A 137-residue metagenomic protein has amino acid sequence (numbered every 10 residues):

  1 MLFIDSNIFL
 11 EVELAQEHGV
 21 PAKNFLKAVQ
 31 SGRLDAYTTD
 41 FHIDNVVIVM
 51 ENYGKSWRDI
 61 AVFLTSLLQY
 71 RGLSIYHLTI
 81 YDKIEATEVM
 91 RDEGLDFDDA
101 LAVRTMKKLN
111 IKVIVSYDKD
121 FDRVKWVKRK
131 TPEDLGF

Functional and structural regions predicted by a protein language model:
M1, K108-F137: Acidic, PIN/NYN-like endoribonuclease modules and their adjacent C-terminal/linker elements
M1-T38, Y53-V62, G136-F137: Short, well-structured N-terminal submotif of metal-dependent ribonuclease cores
D5, D99, D118: Acidic active-site catalytic centers that drive phospho-/nucleotidyl reactions and related ester hydrolyses
E11-E13, V49, V124: Residues that scaffold the ATP/ADP-binding catalytic core of kinase and kinase-like folds
T38-H42, D82: Short, conserved alpha-helical segments within structured domains
V47-G72: Active-site-proximal, substrate-binding regions of enzyme catalytic domains and RNA-binding/basic surfaces
S74-V113: Active-site neighborhoods of divalent-metal-dependent phosphate/nucleic-acid chemistry enzymes
